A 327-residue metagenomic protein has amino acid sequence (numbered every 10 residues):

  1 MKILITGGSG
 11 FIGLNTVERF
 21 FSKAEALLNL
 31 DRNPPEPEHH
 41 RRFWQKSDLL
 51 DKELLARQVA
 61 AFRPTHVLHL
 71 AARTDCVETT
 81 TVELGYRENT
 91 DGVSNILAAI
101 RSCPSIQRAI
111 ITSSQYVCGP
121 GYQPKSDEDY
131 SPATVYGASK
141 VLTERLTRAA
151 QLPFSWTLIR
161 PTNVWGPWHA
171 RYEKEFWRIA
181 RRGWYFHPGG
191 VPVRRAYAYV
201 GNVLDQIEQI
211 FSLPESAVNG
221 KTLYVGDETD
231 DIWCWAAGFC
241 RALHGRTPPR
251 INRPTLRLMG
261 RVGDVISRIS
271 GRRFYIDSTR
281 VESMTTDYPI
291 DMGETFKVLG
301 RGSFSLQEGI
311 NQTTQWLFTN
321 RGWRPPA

Functional and structural regions predicted by a protein language model:
I3-K23: N-terminal Rossmann NAD(P)H-binding glycine-rich loop of SDR-like oxidoreductase domains
L49-E88, P120, P124: NAD(P)H-binding glycine-rich loop region in Rossmannoid oxidoreductase-like domains and their noncatalytic homologs
S94-V135: Conserved Rossmann-fold NAD(P)-dependent oxidoreductase catalytic core, especially the SDR/UDP-sugar
C118-G119, T157-E175: Flexible, glycine-rich beta-alpha linker
A133-T157: Active-site Tyr-X1-5-Lys
H169-E175, G189-S212, G220-K221: Substrate-positioning beta->alpha
V200, A237, R261-G302: Conserved C-terminal active-site "lid" loop/helix of NAD(P)H-dependent oxidoreductases that clamps the redox cofactor
L213-Y275, Q307-T314, R321-A327: Mid/C-terminal beta-alpha module of Rossmann-like enzyme folds, strongest in SDR-family dehydrogenases/epimerases
